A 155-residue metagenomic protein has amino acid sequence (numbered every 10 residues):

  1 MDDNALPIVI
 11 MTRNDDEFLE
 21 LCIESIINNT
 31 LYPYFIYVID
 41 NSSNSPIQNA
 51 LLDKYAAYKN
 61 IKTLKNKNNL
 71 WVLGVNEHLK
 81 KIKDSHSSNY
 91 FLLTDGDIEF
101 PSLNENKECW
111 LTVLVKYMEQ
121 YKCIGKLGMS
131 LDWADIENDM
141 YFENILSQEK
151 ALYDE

Functional and structural regions predicted by a protein language model:
M1-S25: N-proximal low-complexity "stem/linker" segments adjacent to membrane-targeting elements
E24-P33: Short, acidic, metal-binding catalytic loop of nucleotide-sugar glycosyltransferases
Y34-S42, K65: Short beta-strand/loop segment that forms part of the nucleotide-sugar
D40-L51: A conserved acidic beta->alpha catalytic loop
Y55-L73: Conserved donor nucleotide-binding strand/loop of the catalytic core
W71-V75, E99-E155: Conserved catalytic core of nucleotide-sugar-dependent glycosyltransferases
L73-Y90: Active-site nucleotide-sugar/metal-binding loop of Leloir-type enzymes
S87-P101, E105: Short beta-strand-to-loop acidic/aromatic patch adjacent to the donor-nucleotide binding site
